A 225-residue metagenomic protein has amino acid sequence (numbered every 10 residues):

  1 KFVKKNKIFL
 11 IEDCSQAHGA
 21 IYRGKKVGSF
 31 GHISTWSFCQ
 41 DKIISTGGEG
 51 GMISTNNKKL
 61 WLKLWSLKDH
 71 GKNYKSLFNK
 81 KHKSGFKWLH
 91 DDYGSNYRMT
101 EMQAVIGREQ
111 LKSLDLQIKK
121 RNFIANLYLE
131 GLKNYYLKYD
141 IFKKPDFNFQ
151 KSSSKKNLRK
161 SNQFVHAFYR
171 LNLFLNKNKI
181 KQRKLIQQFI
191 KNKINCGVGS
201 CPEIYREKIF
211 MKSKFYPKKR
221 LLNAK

Functional and structural regions predicted by a protein language model:
K1, F9, A17, I21 (+1 more regions): PLP-dependent aminotransferase class I/II
K1, N6-S37: Conserved PLP phosphate-binding loop immediately N-terminal to the Schiff-base lysine helix in PLP-dependent enzymes
F30-H32, G47-G48, M99-E101, F168: A structure-centric signal for secondary-structure junctions around beta-strands
I33, G50, K63: Short acidic donor-binding loop at the edge of a beta-strand
W36-S37, G51-N56, R108: Short beta-strand-to-turn element immediately C-terminal to the catalytic PLP-Schiff-base lysine in fold type I
I43, G47-M52: Glycine-rich phosphate-binding loop of ATP-grasp-fold ATP-dependent ligases
